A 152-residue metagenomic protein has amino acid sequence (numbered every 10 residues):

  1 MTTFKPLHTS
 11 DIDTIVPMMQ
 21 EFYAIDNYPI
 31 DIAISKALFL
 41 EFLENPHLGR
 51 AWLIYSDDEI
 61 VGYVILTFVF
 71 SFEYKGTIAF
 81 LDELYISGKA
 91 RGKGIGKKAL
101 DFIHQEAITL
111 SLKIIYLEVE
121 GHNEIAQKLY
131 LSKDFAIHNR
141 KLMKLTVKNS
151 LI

Functional and structural regions predicted by a protein language model:
P6-D13, P17-G76, L100, E106 (+2 more regions): Acetyl-CoA-dependent GNAT
L7, L84-I86, V119: Hydrophobic adenine-recognition pocket in adenosine-nucleotide-binding enzymes
V69, S87, R91, E120: Residue-level recognition of the GNAT/N-acetyltransferase active site
T77-G88: Conserved acetyl-CoA binding element of GNAT-fold acetyltransferases
I86, G92-Q105, L131-S132: Conserved acetyl-CoA-binding loop-helix of GNAT-fold acetyltransferases
L100, A107-E118: Conserved GNAT acetyl-CoA-binding A-motif
K113-A126, K144-K148: Conserved beta-strand-loop-alpha-helix junction that forms the acyl-donor binding cleft
